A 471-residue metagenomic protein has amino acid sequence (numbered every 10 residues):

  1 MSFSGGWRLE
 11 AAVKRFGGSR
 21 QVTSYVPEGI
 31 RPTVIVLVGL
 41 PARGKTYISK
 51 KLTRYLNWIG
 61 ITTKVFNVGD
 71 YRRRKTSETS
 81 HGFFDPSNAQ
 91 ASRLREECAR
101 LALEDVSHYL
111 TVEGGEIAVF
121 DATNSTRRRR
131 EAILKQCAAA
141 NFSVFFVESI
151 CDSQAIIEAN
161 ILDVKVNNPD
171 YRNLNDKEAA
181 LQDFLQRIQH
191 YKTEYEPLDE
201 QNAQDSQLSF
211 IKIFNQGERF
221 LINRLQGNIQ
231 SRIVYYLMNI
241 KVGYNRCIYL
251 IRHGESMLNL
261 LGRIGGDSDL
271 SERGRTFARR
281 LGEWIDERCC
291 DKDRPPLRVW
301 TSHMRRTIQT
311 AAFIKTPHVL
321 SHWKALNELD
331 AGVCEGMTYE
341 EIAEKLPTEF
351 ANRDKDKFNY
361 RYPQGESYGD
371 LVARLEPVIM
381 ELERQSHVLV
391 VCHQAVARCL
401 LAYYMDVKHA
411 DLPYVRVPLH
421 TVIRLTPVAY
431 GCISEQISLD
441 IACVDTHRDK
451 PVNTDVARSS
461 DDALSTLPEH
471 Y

Functional and structural regions predicted by a protein language model:
M1-F16, G82: Charged, amphipathic alpha-helical linker segments immediately N-terminal to NTP-binding catalytic cores
S2-W7, Q21-S24, E28-G29, A139 (+1 more regions): NTP-dependent small-molecule kinase module
Y25-R31, T111-E113, L382-E383: Phosphate-binding P-loop
P41: The conserved Walker
T46-L110, G114, R129, S153-E158: Conserved substrate/cofactor phosphate-moiety recognition/catalytic segment in nucleotide-dependent phosphotransferases
H81-R93, C137-L198: A glycine- and Lys/Arg-enriched "phosphate-lid" helix/loop adjacent to the NTP-binding pocket of small-molecule kinases
A122, R130-E131, Q136, S143-N167 (+6 more regions): Phosphate-coordination/substrate-recognition cap region in phosphate-metabolizing enzymes
I308, E376-I433: Active-site-adjacent alpha-helix immediately C-terminal to a catalytic or transition-state-stabilizing loop
